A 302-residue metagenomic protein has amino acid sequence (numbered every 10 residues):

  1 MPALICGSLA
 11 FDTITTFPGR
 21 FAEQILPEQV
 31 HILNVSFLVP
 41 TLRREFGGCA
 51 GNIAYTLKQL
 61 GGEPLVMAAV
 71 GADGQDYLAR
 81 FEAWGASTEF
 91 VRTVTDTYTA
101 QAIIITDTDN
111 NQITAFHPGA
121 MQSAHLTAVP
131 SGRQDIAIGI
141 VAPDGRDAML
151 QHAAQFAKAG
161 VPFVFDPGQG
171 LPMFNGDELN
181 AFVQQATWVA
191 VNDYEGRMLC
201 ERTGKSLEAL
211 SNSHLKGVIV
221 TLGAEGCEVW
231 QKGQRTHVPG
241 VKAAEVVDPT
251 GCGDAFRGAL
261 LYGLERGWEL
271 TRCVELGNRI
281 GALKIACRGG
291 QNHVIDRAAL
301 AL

Functional and structural regions predicted by a protein language model:
M1-L65, D76, V246: Glycine-rich phosphate/adenosyl-contacting loop at the front of the ribokinase-like
M1-R20, L42-E45, L65, A79-H237 (+2 more regions): Ribokinase/PfkB-type carbohydrate-kinase core domain
V30-F37, Q75-D76, G139, E275-R288: Short, conserved aromatic-histidine micro-motifs
K58, A157, E265: Gly/Ala-rich phosphate-binding loop of Rossmann-like dinucleotide-binding domains, activating on the conserved
V66-G71: Alpha-helical transmembrane segments within multi-pass membrane transporters and channels
G204-L302: Conserved phosphate-binding/catalytic region of the ribokinase-like
